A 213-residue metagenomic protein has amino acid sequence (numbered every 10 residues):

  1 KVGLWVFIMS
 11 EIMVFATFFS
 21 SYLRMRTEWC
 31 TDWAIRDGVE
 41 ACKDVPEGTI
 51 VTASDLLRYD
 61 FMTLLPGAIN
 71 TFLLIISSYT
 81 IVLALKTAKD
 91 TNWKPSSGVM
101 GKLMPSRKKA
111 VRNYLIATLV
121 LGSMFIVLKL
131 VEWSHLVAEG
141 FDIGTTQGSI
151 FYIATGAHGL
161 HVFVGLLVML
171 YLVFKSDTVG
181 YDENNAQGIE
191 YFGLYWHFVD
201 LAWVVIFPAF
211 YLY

Functional and structural regions predicted by a protein language model:
K1-Y213: ...captures the hydrophobic TM-helix bundle architecture rather than a specific catalytic motif, and can also fire on
